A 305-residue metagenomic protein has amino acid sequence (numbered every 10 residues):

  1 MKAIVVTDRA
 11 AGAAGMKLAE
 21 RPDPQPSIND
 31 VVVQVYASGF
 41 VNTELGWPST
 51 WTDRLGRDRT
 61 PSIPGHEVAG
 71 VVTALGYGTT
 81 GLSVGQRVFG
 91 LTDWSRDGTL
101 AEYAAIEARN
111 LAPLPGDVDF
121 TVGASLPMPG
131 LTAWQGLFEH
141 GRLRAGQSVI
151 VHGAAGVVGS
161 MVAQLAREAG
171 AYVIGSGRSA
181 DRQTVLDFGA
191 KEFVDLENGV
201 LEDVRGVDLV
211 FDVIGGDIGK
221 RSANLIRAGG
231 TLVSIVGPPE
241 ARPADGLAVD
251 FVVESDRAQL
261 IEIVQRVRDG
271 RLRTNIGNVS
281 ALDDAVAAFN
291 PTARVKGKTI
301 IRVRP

Functional and structural regions predicted by a protein language model:
M1, L260-P305: C-terminal hydrophobic helical "lid"/dimerization subdomain of Rossmann-like NAD(P)H-dependent oxidoreductases
P22-F40, W51-S95: Glycine-rich beta-strand-centered segment in the early N-terminal region that forms part of a ligand/cofactor-binding
V84, L126-D195: Mid-domain Rossmann-like dinucleotide-binding core that forms the NAD(H)/NADP(H) cofactor-binding site
G90-G153: NAD(P)H dinucleotide-binding glycine-rich loop of Rossmann-like/cofactor-binding domains, especially the beta1-alpha1
L143, L225-R227, A293: A generic alpha-to-beta junction signature in SAM-dependent methyltransferases
I174, D187-D250: Glycine-rich cofactor phosphate-binding loops and adjacent beta1-alpha1 units of small-molecule cofactor enzyme domains
A228-N278: Rossmann-fold dehydrogenase core element
